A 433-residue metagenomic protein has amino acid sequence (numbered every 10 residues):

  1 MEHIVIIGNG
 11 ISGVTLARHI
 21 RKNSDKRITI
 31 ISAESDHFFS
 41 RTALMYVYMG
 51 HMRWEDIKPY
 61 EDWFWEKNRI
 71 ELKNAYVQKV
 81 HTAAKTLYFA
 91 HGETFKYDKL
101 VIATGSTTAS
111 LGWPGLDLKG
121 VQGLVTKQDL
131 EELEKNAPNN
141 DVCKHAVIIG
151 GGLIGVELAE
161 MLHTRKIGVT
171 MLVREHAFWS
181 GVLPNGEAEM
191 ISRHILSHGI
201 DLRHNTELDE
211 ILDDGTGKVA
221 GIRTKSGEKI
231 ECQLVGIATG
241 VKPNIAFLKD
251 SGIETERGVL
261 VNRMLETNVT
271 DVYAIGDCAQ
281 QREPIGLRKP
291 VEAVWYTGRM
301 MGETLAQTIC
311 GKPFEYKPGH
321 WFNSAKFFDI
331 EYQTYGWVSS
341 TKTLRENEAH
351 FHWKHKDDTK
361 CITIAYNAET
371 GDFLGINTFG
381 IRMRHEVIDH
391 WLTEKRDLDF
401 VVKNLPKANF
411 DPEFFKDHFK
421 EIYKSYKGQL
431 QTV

Functional and structural regions predicted by a protein language model:
M1-V5, E61-V147, R223-K225, G236-A238 (+3 more regions): FAD-binding core/adjacent interface of flavoenzyme oxidoreductases
E2-H3, N9, C278-R382: Mid-to-C-terminal Rossmann-like scaffold of FAD/NAD(P)H-dependent oxidoreductases
E2-I70, A159-L183: Beta1-alpha1 glycine-rich phosphate/pyrophosphate-binding loop at the start of Rossmann-like nucleotide-binding domains
G8-I11, V125, G150-G152: Glycine-rich Rossmann-fold phosphate-binding loop(s) that bind the pyrophosphate of adenine dinucleotide cofactors
K26-R27, E71-F89, F95, T164-V261: A Rossmann-like FAD-binding core segment of flavoenzymes
D117-V142, D213-K218, R223, E228-T304 (+1 more regions): FAD-site-proximal beta/loop scaffold in flavoenzymes
E132-L183, V219: Rossmann-like NAD(P)H-binding beta-loop-alpha module
H355-E421: C-terminal auxiliary extensions adjacent to catalytic cores
